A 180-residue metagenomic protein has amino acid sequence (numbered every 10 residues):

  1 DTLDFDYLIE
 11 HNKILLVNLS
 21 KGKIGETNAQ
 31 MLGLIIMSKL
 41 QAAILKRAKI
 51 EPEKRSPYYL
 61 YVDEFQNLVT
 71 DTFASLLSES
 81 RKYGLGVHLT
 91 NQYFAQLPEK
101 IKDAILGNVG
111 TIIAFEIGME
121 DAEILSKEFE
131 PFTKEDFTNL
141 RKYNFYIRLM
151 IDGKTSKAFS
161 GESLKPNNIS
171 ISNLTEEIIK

Functional and structural regions predicted by a protein language model:
D1-L85, I101, N139, F145-T155: P-loop NTPase motor domains
I14, M31, K134-K180: Conserved P-loop NTPase motor module
V17, F115, G161: Hydrophobic residues at beta-strand termini and immediately following loops that shape nucleotide-binding pockets
L32-L40, L125, F129, K165 (+1 more regions): Short amphipathic C-terminal alpha-helix that caps PH/PH-like domains
E64, E116, S163-K165: Conserved residues at beta->alpha junctions
L76-A158: Conserved ATP-driven motor cores of ASCE-family P-loop NTPases powering translocation/secretion/packaging/pilus
